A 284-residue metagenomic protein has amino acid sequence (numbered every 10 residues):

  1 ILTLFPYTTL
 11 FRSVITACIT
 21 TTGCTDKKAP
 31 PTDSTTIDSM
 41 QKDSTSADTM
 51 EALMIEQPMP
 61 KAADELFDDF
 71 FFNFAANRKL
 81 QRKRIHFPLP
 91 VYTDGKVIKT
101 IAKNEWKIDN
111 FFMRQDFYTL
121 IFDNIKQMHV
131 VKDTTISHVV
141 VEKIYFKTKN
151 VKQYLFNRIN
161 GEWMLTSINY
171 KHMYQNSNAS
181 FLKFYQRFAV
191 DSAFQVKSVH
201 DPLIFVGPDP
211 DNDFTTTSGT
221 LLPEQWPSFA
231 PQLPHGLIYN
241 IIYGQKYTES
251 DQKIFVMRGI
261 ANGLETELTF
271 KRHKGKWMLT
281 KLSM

Functional and structural regions predicted by a protein language model:
I1-T9: Single conserved hydrophobic/aromatic residue that forms the stacking wall/gate of nucleotide- or nucleobase-binding
T8-T22: Sec-dependent bacterial lipoprotein signal peptides
C24-K28: Bacterial signal peptide processing site
S34, S39, D43-S44, T49 (+3 more regions): Coil residues (strongly favoring Ser/Thr
A62-K79, N178-A193: Short, aromatic-enriched amphipathic alpha-helices that serve as compact interaction elements
V91, I98-T148, D209, T215-L264: Surface-exposed, charged secondary-structure patches
E142, F146-Q175, G263-M284: Short beta-strand edge/turn micro-motifs at domain boundaries
N160-K197, F205-T217: Surface-exposed beta-loop interaction hotspot
